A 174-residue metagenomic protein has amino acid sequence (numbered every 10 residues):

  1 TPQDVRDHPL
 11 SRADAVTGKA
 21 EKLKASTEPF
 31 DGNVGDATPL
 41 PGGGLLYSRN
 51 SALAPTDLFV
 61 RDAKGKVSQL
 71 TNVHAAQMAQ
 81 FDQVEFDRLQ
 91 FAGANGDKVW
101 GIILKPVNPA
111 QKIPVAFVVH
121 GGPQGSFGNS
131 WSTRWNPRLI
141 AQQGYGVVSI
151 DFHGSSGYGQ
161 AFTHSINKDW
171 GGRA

Functional and structural regions predicted by a protein language model:
P2-H8, S51-A54: Short, solvent-exposed loop/turn segments at conserved positions within beta-propeller repeat blades
D7, A20, G42-G43: Generic N-terminal initiation segments characterized by hydrophobic and/or small/turn-forming residues
L10-R12: Conserved catalytic/ligand-binding micro-motifs in nucleotide and anionic cofactor chemistry
D14-G18, D62-G65: Short loop/turn segments that connect beta-strands within beta-propeller blades
G18-S26: Blade-edge beta-strand/turn elements of extracellular beta-propeller and related beta-sheet repeat scaffolds
A25, P29-A174: Serine-hydrolase catalytic core recognition
